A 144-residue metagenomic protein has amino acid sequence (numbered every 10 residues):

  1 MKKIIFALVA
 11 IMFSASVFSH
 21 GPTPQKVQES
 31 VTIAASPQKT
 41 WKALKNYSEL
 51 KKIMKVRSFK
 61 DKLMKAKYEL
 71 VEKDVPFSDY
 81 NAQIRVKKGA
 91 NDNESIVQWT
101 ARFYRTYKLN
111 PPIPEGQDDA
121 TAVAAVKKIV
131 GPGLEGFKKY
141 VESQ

Functional and structural regions predicted by a protein language model:
I4-F13: Sec-dependent N-terminal signal peptides
S16-M54: Hydrophobic ligand-binding cavity/cleft-lining segments
S19, I96, R102-Q144: A conserved amphipathic terminal alpha-helix motif
V31-Q38, L44, P76-F77, G116-G131: Soluble non-cytosolic domains of exported or imported proteins
A43-I53, G89, G136-Q144: Structured segments of extracytoplasmic/periplasmic soluble domains in secreted or envelope-associated proteins
M54-Q98, R102-Y107: Hydrophobic-ligand binding "helix-grip"
